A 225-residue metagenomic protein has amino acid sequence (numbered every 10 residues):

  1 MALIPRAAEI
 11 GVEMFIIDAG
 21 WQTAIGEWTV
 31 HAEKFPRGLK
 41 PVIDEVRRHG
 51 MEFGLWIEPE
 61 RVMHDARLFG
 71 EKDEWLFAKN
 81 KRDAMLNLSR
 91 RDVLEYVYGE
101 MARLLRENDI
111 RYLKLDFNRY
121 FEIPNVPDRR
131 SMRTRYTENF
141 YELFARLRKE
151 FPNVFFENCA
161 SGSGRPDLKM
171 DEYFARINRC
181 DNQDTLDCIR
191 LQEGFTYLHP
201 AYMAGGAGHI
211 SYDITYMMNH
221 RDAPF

Functional and structural regions predicted by a protein language model:
M1-A102, Y112, E122: Aromatic-lined carbohydrate-binding/catalytic grooves of carbohydrate-active enzymes
A19-G20, N118, S161: Short, ordered loop/turn segments at secondary-structure junctions
E27-W28, N125, D167-M170: A short acidic (Asp/Glu
E33, K72, R119, I123 (+3 more regions): Alpha-helix boundary/capping detector
H49, N108, E150-P152: Helix C-cap/helix->beta junction micro-motif
M63-E95, G99, T137-F225: Glycan-recognition surfaces
V97-E138: N-terminal/domain-start segments enriched in small and hydrophobic, helix-friendly residues, covering either
